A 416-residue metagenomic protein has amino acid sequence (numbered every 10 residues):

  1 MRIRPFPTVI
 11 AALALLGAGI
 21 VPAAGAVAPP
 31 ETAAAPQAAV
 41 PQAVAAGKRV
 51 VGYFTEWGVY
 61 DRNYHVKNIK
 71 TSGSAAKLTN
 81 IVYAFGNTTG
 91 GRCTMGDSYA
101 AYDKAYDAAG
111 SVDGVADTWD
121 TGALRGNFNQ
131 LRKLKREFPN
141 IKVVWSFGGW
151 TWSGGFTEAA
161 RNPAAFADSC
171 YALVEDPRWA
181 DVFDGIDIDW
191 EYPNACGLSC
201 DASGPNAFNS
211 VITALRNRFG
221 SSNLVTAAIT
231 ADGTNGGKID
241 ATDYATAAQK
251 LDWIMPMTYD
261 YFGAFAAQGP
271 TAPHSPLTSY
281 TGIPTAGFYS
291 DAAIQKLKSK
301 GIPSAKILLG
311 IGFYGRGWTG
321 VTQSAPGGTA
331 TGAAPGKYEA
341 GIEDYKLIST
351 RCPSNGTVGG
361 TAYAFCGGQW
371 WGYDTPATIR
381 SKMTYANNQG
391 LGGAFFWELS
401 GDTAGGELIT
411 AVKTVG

Functional and structural regions predicted by a protein language model:
M1-A34, A38: Secretory targeting and sorting signals
A43-D176: Glycan-recognition patch characteristic of GH18 chitinases/ENGases and related GlcNAc/peptidoglycan-binding proteins
G58-A75, A159-W179, G233-T246, S290 (+2 more regions): Short, acidic/polar
V59, Y345-G416: Extracellular low-complexity, Gly/Ser/Thr-rich intrinsically disordered linkers and protease-sensitive activation/hinge
I81, W145, I188, L215 (+4 more regions): Conserved, mostly hydrophobic/aromatic
R92, G96-T118, P193-E343: Substrate-binding surface in catalytic domains of secreted glycosidases
F128-R132, A167-V174, P205-R216, Y244 (+3 more regions): Generic structural signal for well-ordered alpha-helices, preferentially at hydrophobic/aromatic core positions
C170-A202, D260: Active-site groove signature of glycoside hydrolases
